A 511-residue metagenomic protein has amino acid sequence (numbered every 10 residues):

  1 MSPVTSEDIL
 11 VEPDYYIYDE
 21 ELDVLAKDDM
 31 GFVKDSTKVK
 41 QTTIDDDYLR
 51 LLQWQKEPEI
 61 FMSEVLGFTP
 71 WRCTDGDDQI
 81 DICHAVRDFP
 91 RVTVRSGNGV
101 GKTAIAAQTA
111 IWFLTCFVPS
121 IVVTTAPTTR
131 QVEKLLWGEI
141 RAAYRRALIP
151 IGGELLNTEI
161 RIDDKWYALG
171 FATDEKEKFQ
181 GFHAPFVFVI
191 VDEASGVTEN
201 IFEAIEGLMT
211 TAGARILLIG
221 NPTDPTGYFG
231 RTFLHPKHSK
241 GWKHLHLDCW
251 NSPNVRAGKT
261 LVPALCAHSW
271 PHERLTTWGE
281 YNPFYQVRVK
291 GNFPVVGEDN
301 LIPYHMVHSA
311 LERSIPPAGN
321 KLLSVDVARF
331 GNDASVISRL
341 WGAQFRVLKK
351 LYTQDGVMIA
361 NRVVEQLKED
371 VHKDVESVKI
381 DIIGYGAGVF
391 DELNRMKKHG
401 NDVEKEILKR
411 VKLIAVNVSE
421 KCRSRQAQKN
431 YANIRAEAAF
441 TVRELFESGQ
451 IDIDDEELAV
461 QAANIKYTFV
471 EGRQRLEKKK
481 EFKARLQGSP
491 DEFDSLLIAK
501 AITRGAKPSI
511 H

Functional and structural regions predicted by a protein language model:
S2-V325, I337-Q344, K368-V371, E376-K379 (+1 more regions): Phosphate/NTP-binding elements of NTP-utilizing enzymes
P3, K349-K350, A459, A463-H511: Acidic two-metal-ion nuclease catalytic site recognized across multiple nuclease folds, prominently DnaQ/RNase D-T
L22, K27-M30, L52, S377 (+6 more regions): Helicase P-loop NTPase motor core of nucleic-acid translocases
C73-T74, K429-I434, K483-D491: Structural motif
D75-D78, K102, V132-L136, Y352-A360 (+2 more regions): Phosphate/oxyanion-binding active-site loops and adjacent basic polyanion-contact surfaces
R91, R95-S96, A194, P225-Y228 (+3 more regions): Mg2+-dependent endonuclease catalytic cores in nucleic-acid-processing enzymes, primarily RNase H-like
F188, E199, A432-F440, E492: Amphipathic alpha-helical transducer elements in NTP-driven molecular machines
R329-V336: Short, flexible loop/turn motifs enriched in small residues
